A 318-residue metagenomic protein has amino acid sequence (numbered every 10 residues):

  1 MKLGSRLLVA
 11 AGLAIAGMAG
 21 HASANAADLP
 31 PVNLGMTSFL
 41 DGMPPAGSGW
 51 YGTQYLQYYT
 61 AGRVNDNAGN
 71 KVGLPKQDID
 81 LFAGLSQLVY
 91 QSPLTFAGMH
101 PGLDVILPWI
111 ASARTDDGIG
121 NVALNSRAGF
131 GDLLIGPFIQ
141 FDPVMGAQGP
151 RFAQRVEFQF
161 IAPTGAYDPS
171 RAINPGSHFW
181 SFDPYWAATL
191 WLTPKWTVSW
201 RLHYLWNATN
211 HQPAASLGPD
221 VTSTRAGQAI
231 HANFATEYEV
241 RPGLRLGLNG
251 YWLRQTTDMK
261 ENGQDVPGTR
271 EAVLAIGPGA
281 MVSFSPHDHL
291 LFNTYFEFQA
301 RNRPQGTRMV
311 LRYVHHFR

Functional and structural regions predicted by a protein language model:
A27-L29, Y59-A83, G118-N125, R171-N174: Surface-exposed strand-loop-strand hairpins of Gram-negative outer-membrane beta-barrel proteins
N33, G52-T60, L103-W109, V156-A162 (+5 more regions): Transmembrane beta-barrel strands of outer-membrane/channel proteins
G42-G49, P93-P101, P143-A153, L192-K195 (+3 more regions): Short loop/turn motifs that connect adjacent beta-strands in outer-membrane beta-barrel proteins
Q54, S86-S92, I135-F141, F158 (+5 more regions): Residues on the lipid-exposed face of transmembrane beta-strands in outer-membrane beta-barrel proteins
K71-V72, Q212-P213, P219-R318: Outer membrane beta-barrel transmembrane domains
D78-I139, P143: Long, hydrophobic/aromatic-enriched structural stretches that serve as scaffold segments
D78-S86, R127-I135, F152, G176-F182 (+3 more regions): Residues that define the transmembrane beta-barrel architecture of outer-membrane proteins
R155-A162, D168-E261: Detector for outer-membrane/organellar transmembrane beta-barrel domains, recognizing the amphipathic beta-strand
